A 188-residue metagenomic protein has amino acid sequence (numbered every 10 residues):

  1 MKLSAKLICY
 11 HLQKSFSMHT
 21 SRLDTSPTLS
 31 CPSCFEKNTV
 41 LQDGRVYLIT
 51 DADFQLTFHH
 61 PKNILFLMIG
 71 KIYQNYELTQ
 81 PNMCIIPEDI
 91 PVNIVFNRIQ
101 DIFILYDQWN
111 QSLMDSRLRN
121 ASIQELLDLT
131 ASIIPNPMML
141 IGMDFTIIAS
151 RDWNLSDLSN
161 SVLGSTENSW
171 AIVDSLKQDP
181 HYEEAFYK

Functional and structural regions predicted by a protein language model:
M1-K188: Alpha-helical/coil-rich non-catalytic "connector" segments in signaling and regulatory proteins
